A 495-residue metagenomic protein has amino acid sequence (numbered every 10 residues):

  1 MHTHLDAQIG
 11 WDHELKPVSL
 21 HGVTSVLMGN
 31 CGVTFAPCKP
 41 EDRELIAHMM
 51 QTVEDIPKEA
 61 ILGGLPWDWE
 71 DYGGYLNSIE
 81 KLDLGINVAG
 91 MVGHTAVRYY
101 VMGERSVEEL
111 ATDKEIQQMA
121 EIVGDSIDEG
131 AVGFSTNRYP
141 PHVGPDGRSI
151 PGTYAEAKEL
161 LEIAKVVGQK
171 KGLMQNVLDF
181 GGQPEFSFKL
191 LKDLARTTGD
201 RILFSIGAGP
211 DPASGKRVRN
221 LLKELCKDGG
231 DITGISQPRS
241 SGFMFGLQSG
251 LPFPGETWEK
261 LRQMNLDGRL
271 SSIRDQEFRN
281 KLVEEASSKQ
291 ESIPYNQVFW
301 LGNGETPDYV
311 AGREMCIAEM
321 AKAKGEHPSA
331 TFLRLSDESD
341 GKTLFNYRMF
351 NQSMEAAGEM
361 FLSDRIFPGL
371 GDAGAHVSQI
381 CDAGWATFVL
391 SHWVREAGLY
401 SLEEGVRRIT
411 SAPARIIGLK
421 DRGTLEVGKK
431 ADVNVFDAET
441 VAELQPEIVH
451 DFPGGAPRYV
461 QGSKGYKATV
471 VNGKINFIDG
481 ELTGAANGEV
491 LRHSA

Functional and structural regions predicted by a protein language model:
M1-D6: Metallo-beta-lactamase
W11-G133, V167-Q169: Divalent-metal coordination cores built from histidine and acidic residues
C31-V33, Y139, A373, E439: Short, ordered loop/turn segments at secondary-structure junctions
Y75-I79, L84-N87, M91-E104, E109-E115 (+2 more regions): Active-site neighborhoods of metal-dependent hydrolases
G325, D372, L390, G405 (+4 more regions): Hydrophobic, well-ordered secondary-structure elements that form the walls of internal hydrophobic environments
T343-N351, A357, S401-V406, A414-I448: Acidic, glycine-enriched loop/beta-strand segments at the rims of small-molecule binding/catalytic pockets
G358-I366, A383-W385, V435-E481, A485-N487: C-terminal cap of metal-dependent C-N hydrolases
